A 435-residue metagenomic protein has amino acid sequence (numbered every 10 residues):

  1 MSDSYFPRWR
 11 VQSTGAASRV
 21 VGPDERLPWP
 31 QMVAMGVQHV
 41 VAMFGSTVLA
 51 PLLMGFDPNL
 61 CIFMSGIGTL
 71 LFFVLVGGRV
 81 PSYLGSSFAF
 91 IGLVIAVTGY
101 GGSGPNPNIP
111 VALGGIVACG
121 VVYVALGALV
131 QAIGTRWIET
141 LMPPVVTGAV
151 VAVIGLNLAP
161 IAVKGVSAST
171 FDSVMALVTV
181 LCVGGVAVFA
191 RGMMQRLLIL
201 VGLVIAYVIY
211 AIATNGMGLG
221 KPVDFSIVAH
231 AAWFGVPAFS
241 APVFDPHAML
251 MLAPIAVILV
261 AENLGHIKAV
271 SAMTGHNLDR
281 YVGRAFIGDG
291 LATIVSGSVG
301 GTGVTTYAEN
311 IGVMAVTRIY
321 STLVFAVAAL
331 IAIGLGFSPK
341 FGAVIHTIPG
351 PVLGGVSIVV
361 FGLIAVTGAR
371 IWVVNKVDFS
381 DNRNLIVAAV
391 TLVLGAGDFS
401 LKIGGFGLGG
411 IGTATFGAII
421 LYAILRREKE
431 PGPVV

Functional and structural regions predicted by a protein language model:
M1-A34, G218-A238, A269-G275, A285 (+1 more regions): Intrinsically disordered, low-complexity non-transmembrane regions of multi-pass membrane transporters
M1-P81, A89-P105: N-terminal signal-anchor module of multipass membrane proteins
R10, A16, F44-T47, L181-F189 (+4 more regions): Juxtamembrane interface elements at the cytosolic ends of transmembrane helices in multi-pass membrane proteins
R19-P30, A50-F73, M251-T322: Membrane-embedded helical hairpins/re-entrant loop segments and their flanking transmembrane helices within multi-pass
P30-G45, D172-T179, L197-L198, V236-H266 (+1 more regions): Hydrophobic, membrane-embedded alpha-helices of multi-pass small-molecule transporters
F56-C61, G78-I91, W137-T147, Q195-L200 (+6 more regions): Short, non-helical or kinked segments that cap or interrupt transmembrane helices
V94-G101, A187, N310-S321, F325 (+1 more regions): Interfacial segments of multi-pass membrane proteins
N108-G216, A329, G334-V434: Membrane-embedded alpha-helical modules
